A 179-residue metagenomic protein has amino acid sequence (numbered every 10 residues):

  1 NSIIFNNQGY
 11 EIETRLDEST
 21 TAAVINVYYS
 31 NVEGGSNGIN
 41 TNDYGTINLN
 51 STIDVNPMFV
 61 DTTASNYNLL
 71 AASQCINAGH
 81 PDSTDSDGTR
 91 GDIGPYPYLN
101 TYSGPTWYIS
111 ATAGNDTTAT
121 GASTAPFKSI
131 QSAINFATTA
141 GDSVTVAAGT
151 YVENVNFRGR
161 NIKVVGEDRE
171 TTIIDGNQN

Functional and structural regions predicted by a protein language model:
N1-N68, D87, N154, G159-K163: Predominantly extracellular beta-rich ligand-binding scaffolds that present long acidic/polar faces for carbohydrate
S19-T20, Q131, N135-T139, V152-K163 (+1 more regions): Extracellular beta-strand-rich solenoid/capping regions of secreted or surface-exposed proteins that bind or remodel
N56-S65, Y98-S132, E167-D168: Right-handed parallel beta-helix/beta-solenoid
P57-V60, L69, C75-N77, Y108-I109 (+2 more regions): Bulky hydrophobic/aromatic "packing anchor" residues in well-ordered structure
A64-P105, S132: Surface beta-loop-beta hairpin patches that serve as ligand-binding interfaces in beta-rich domains
D92, A111-V152, N156: Acidic Gly/Asp/Thr-rich repetitive segments characteristic of extracellular carbohydrate-active and adhesion proteins
V144, I162-E167: Well-ordered beta-strand segments characteristic of repetitive beta-sheet solenoids
